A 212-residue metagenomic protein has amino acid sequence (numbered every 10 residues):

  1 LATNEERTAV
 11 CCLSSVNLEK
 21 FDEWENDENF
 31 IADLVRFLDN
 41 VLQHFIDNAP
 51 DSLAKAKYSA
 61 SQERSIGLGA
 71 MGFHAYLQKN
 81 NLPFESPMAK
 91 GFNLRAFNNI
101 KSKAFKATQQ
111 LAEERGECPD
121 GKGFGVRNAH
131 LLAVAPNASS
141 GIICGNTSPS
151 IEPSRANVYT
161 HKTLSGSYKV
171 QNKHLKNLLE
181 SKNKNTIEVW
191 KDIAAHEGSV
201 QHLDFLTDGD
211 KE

Functional and structural regions predicted by a protein language model:
L1-E212: Long, C-terminal-biased catalytic regions of enzyme "large/alpha" subunits
